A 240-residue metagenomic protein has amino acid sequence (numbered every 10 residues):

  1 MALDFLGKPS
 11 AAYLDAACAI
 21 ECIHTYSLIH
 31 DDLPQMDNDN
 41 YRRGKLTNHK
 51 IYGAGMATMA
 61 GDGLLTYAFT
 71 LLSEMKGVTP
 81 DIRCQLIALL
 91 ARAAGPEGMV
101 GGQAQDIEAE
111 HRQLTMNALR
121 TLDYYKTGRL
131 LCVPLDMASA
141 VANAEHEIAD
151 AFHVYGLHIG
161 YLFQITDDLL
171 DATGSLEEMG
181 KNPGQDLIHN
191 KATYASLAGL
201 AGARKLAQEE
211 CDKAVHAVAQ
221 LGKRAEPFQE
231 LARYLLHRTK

Functional and structural regions predicted by a protein language model:
M1-T166, A172-V218, K223-L236: Mg2+-dependent prenyl diphosphate-binding active-site environment of isoprenoid biosynthetic enzymes
